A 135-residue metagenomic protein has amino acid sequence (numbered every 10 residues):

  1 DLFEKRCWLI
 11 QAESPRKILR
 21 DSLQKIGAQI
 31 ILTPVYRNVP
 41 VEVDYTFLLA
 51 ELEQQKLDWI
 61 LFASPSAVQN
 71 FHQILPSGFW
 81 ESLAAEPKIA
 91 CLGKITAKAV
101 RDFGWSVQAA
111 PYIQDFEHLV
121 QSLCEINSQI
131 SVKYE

Functional and structural regions predicted by a protein language model:
D1-E135: Conserved beta-alpha
